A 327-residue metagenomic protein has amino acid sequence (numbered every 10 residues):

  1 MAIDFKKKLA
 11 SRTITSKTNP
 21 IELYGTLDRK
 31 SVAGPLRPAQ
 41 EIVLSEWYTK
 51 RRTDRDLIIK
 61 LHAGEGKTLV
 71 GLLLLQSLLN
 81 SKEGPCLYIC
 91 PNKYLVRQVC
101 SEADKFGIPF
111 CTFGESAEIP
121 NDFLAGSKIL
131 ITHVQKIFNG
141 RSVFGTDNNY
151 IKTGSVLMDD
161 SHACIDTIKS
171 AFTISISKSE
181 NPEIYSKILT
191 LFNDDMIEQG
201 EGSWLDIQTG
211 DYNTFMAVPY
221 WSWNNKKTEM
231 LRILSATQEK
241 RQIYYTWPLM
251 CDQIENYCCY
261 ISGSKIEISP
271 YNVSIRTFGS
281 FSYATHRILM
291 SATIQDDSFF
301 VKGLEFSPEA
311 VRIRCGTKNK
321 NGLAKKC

Functional and structural regions predicted by a protein language model:
A2-K60: Conserved pre-motif I regulatory segment
G25-D28, E41-I42, Y48, R52 (+3 more regions): Conserved coupling segment at the C-terminus of the helicase ATP-binding
L36, Y88, L130: Conserved SAM-binding loop
A63-E115, K136-N139, D296-F299: Conserved Walker A/P-loop ATP-binding site and its immediately adjacent core in helicase/helicase-like ATPase domains
L79-S81, D122-L124, D147-I151, G279-S282: Conserved catalytic network of the ASCE P-loop NTPase/AAA+ motor domain
N92, K128-K136, D160-S161, M290-I294: A short beta-strand-to-loop transition that corresponds to the Sensor-1 phosphate-sensing loop of AAA+ P-loop ATPases
K105, S116-L130: Conserved motor-coupling elements within RecA-like helicase/translocase cores
S116-E118, I131-F138, N148-A163: Internal, well-ordered domain-core segments that constitute the primary functional module of diverse proteins
